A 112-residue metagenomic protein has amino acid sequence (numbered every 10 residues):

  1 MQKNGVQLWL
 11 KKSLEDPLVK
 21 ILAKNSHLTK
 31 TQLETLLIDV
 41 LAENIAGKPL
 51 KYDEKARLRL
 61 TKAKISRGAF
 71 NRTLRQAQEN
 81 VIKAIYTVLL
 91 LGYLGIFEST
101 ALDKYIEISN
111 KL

Functional and structural regions predicted by a protein language model:
M1-L14, A84, L91: N-terminal leader segment of winged-helix/HTH proteins
K12-S26: Short, Lys/Arg-enriched N-terminal segment that forms or immediately precedes the first helix of a structured domain
L22-K30, K64, G68, S99: Short, solvent-exposed segments of well-ordered alpha helices
T31-L41: Short alpha-helical "packing" element that flanks the helix-turn-helix/winged-helix DNA-binding module
N44-S66: Helix-turn-helix DNA-binding module
Q78-I85: C-terminal flanking helix
Y86-L112: Intrinsically disordered, low-complexity basic tails/linkers immediately adjacent to helix-turn-helix/homeobox/MYB/SANT
